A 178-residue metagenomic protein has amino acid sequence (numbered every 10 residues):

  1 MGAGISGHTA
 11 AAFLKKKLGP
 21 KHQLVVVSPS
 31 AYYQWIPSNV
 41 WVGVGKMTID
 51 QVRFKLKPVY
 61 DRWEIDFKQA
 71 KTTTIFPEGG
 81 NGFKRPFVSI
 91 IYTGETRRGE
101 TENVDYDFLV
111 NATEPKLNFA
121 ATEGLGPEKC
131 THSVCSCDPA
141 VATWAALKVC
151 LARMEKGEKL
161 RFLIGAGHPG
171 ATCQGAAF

Functional and structural regions predicted by a protein language model:
M1-Q69, L125, L163-F178: Beta1-alpha1 glycine-rich phosphate/pyrophosphate-binding loop at the start of Rossmann-like nucleotide-binding domains
K68-G170, A176: FAD-binding core/adjacent interface of flavoenzyme oxidoreductases
